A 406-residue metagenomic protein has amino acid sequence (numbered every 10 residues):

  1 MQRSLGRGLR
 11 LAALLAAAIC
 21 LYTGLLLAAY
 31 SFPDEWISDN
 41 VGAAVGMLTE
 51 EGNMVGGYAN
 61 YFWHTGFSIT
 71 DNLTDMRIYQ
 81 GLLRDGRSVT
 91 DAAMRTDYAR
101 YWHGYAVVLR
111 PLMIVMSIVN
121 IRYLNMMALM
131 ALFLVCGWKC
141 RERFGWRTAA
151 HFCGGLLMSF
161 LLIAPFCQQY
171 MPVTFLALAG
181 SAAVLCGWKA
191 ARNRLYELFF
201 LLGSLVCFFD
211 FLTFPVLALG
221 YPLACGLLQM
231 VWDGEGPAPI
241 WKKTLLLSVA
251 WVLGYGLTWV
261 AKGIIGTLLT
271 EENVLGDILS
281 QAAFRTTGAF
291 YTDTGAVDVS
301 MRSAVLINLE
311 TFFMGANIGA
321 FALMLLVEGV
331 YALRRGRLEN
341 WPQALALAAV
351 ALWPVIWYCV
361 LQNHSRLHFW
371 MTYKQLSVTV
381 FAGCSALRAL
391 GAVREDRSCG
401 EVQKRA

Functional and structural regions predicted by a protein language model:
A29, T244-E328: Membrane-lumen/periplasm interface segments of specific transmembrane helices in polyprenyl phosphate-linked
G104-N125: Juxtamembrane segments of multi-pass membrane glycosylation machinery that transfer sugars from lipid-linked donors
V107, C153-L176, G203-F208: Aromatic- and kink-enriched transmembrane "portal" helix at the membrane-lumen/periplasm boundary that abuts
M126-A149: Transmembrane-helix motifs of polytopic, lipid-linked glycan transferases
F133-G137, M314-W341: Hydrophobic, aromatic-rich transmembrane alpha-helices and their immediate juxtamembrane boundary segments
H151-C153, L338-Q362: Transmembrane alpha-helix segments characteristic of polytopic inner-membrane glycan-assembly/cell-envelope
L195-L223, K243-L257: Membrane-interface alpha helices of multi-pass inner-membrane proteins
L367-A389: Hydrophobic/aromatic-rich transmembrane helices and adjacent perimembrane loops
